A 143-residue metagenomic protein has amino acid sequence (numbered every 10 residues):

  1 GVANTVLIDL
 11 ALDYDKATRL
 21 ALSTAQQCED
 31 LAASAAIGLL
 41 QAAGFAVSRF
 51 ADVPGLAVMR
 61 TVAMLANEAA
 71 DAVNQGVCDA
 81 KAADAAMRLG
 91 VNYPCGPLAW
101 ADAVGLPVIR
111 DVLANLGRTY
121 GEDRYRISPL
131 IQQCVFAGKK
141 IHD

Functional and structural regions predicted by a protein language model:
G1-P54, T61-M64, E68-D143: NAD(P)-dependent Rossmann-like dehydrogenase/reductase catalytic/cofactor-binding core
